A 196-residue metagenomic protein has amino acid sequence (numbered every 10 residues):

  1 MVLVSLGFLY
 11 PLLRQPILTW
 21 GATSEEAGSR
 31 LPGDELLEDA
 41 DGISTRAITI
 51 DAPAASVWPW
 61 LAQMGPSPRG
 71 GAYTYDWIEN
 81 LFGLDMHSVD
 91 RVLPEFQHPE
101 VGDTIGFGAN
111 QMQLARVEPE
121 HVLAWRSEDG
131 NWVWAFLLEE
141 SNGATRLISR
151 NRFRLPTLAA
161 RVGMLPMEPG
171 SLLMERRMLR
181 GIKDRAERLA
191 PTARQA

Functional and structural regions predicted by a protein language model:
V4-V101, R185-E187, P191-A196: Hydrophobic ligand-binding cavity/cleft-lining segments
E26-A27, S127-D184: Beta-strand/loop substructures that line and gate deep hydrophobic ligand-binding cavities in soluble
I43-T45, A109-N110, N131-A135: Short, surface-exposed coil-to-beta transition loops
D51-A55, R116-E120, L137-R146, A186-P191: A short, structured loop/turn motif at beta-sheet edges
A55, P66-S67, P119-V122, N131: Short, charged/polar surface micro-motifs in flexible loops or helix N-caps
H98, G102, R116-W125: Short, hydrophobic/aromatic-rich segments at coil-to-beta transitions
T104-N110, A124-E128, Q195: Beta-strand-rich cores of mature extracytoplasmic or soluble domains
